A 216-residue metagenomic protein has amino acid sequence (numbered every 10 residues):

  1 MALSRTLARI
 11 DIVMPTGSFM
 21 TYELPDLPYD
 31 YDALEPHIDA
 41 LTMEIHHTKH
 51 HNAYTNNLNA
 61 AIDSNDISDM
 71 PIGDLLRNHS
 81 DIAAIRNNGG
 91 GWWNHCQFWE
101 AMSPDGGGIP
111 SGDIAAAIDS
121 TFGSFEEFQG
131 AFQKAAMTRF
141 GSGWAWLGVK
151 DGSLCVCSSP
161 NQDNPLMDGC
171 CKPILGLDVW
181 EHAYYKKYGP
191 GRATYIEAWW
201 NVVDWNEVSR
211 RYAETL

Functional and structural regions predicted by a protein language model:
A2, A8-V13: Acidic, Ala/Val/Gly-enriched low-complexity intrinsically disordered segments
I12, T16-L216: Feature for soluble, non-membrane regions of globular proteins
